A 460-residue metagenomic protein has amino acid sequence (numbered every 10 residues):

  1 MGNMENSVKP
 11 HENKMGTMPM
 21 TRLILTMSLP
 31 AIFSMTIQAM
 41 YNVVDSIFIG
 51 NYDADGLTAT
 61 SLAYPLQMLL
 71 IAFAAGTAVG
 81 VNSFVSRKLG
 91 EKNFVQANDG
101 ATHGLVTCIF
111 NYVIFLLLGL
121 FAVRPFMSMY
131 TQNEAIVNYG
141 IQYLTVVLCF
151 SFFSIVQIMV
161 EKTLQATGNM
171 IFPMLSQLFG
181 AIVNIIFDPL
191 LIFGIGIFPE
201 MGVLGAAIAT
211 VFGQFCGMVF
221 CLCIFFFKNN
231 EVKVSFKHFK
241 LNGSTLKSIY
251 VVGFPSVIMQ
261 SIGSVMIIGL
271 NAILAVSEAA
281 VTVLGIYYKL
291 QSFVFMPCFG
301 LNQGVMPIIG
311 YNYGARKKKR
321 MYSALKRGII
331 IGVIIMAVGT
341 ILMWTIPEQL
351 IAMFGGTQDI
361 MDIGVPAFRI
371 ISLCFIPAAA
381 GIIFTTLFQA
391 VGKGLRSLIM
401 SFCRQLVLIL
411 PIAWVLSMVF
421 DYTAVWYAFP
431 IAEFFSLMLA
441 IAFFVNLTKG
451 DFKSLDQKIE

Functional and structural regions predicted by a protein language model:
M1-S28, V85-F152, F198-F254, I309-C374 (+1 more regions): Short alpha-helical transmembrane segments in multi-pass integral membrane proteins
T17, T21-M40, V44, L66-F73 (+6 more regions): Residue-level signal for short hydrophobic patches within transmembrane helices of multi-pass membrane transporters
T26-D45, V146, G180, G213-G217 (+2 more regions): Transmembrane helical elements of multi-pass membrane transporters/channels
T36, M40-T58, M127-E134, L190-M201 (+5 more regions): Helix-terminus/linker motif at the lipid-water interface of multi-pass membrane proteins
L57-L117, S154-P173, V283-P347, A378-M400: Small-residue-rich hydrophobic transmembrane alpha-helices
L69-A72, N184-P189, M218-L222, F293-M296 (+3 more regions): Hydrophobic transmembrane alpha-helices of multi-pass small-molecule transporters
A78, N82, V147-Q165, P173-A181 (+5 more regions): Short runs within selected transmembrane alpha-helices of multi-pass transporters and secretion channels
G119, K162, D188, I192 (+7 more regions): Structural signal for membrane-spanning alpha-helices in multi-pass inner-membrane proteins, emphasizing helix cores
